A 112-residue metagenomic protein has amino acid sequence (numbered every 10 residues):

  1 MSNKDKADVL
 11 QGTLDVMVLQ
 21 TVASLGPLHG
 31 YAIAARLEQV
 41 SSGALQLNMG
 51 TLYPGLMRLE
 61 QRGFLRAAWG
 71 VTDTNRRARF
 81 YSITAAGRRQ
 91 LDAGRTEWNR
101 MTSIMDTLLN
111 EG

Functional and structural regions predicted by a protein language model:
M1-G12, G94: Intrinsically disordered, low-complexity serine/threonine- and proline-rich regulatory segments
D8-T51: N-terminal helix-turn-helix DNA-binding core of bacterial DNA-binding proteins
T13, M17, A78, S82 (+1 more regions): Amphipathic alpha-helical recognition patches that constitute DNA-binding helices
Q20, A35, M57, D92 (+1 more regions): A cross-family signal for key residues in well-ordered alpha-helices that form functional helical elements
L52-L59: Basic amphipathic alpha-helical segments that dock to polyanions
E60-R77, S82: Beta-hairpin "wing" of winged helix-turn-helix
I83-G87: Accessory beta->alpha helical hairpin/"wing" motif in late/C-terminal subdomains of nucleic-acid enzymes
R88-G112: Amphipathic alpha-helical dimerization/coiled-coil segments that flank or bridge DNA-binding/regulatory modules
